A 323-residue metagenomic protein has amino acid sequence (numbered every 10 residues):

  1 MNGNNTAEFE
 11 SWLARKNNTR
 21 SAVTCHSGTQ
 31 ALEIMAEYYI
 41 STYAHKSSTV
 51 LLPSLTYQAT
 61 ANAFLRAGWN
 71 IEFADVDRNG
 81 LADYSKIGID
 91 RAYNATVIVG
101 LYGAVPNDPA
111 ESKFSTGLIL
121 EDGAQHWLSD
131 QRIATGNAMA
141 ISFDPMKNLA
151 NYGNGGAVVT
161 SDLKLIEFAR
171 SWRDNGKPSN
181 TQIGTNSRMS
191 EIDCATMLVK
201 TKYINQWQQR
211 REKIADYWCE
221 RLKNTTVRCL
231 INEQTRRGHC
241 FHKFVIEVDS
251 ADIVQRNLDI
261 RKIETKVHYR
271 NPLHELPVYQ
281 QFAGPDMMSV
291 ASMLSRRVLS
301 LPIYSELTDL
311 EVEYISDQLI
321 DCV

Functional and structural regions predicted by a protein language model:
N4-T49, N62-R66, F73: Phosphate-binding glycine-rich loop
N4-W12, K16-V23, G28-T29, V97-V99 (+2 more regions): PLP-dependent aminotransferase class I/II
T24, L52, F73, V158 (+1 more regions): Conserved SAM-binding loop
L51, E72, I119-D122, A140 (+3 more regions): Structural detector of well-ordered beta-strand residues that form the stable sheet scaffold of enzyme domains
L55-A61: Conserved coil-to-alpha-helix start sites within the AMP-binding
N62-F64, N148, I192: Hydrophobic/aromatic ligand-binding patch that stacks against planar heteroaromatic rings of cofactors or nucleotides
W69-G80, K266: Short beta-strand->loop structural element characteristic of the AMP-binding/adenylate-forming
R78-N151, A157-V159: Active-site phosphate-binding strand-loop segment of PLP-dependent enzymes
